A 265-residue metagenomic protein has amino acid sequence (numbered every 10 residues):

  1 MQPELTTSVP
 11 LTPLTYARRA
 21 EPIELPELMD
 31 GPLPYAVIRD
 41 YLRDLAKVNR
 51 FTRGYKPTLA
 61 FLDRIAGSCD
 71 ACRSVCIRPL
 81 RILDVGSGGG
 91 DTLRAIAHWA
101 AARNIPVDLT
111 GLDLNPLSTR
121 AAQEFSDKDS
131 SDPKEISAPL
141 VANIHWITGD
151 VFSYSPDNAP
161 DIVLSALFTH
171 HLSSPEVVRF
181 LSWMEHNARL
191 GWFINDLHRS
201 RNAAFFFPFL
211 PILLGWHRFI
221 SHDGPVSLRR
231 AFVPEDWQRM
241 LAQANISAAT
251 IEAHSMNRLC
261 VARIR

Functional and structural regions predicted by a protein language model:
M1-G31: N-terminal auxiliary segments of SAM/dcSAM-dependent transferases
L28, Y35-C69: Class I SAM-dependent methyltransferase Rossmann-like catalytic core, especially the SAM/SAH-binding loop
L83, G89-D132, L140-S153: Class I SAM-dependent methyltransferase SAM/SAH-binding core
L164: A conserved beta-strand element that flanks and buttresses the S-adenosyl-L-methionine
L172-W183: A short, conserved alpha-helix within the catalytic core of class I
A188-L197: Conserved beta-strand signature within the Rossmann-like core of class I S-adenosyl-L-methionine
L197-A242: C-terminal alpha-helical "lid/dimerization" subdomain adjacent to the S-adenosyl-L-methionine
R230, P234-R265: Conserved Class I S-adenosyl-L-methionine
